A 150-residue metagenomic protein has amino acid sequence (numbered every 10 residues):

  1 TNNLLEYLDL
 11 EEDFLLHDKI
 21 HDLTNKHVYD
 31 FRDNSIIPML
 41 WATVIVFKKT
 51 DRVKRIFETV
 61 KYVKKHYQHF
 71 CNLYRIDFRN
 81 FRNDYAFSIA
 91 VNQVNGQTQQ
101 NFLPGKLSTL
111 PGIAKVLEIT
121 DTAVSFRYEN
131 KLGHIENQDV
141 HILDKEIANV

Functional and structural regions predicted by a protein language model:
T1-V150: Glycosyltransferase catalytic domains, chiefly GT-A lineage
